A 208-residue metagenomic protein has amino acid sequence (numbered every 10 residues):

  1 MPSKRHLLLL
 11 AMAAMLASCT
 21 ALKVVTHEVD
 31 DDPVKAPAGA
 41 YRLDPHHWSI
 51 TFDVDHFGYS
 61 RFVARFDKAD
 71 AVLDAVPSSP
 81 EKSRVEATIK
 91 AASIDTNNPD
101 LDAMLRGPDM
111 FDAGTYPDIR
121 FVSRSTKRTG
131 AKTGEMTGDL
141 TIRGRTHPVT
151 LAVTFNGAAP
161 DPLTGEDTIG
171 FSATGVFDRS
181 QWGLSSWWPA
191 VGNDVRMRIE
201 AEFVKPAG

Functional and structural regions predicted by a protein language model:
M1-C19: Sec-dependent bacterial lipoprotein signal peptides
C19-G208: Low-complexity, acidic/polar, glycine-enriched regions of mature
